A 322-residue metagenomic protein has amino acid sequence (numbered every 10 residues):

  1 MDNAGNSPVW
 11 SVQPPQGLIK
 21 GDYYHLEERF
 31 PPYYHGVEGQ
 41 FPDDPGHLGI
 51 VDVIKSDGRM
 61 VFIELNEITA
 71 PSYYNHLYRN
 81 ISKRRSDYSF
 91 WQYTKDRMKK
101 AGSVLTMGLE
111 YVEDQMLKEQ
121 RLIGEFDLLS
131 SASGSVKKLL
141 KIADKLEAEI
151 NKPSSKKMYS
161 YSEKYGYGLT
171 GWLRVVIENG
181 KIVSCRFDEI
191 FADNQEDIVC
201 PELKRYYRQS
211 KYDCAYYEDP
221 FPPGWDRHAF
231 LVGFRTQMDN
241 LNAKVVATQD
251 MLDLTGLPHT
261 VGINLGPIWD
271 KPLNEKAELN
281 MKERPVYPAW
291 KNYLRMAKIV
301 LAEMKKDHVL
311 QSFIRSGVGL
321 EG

Functional and structural regions predicted by a protein language model:
D2-K157, E163-E321: Active-site- and interface-proximal helix/loop "cap" or "latch" segments in soluble metabolic and energy-transducing
